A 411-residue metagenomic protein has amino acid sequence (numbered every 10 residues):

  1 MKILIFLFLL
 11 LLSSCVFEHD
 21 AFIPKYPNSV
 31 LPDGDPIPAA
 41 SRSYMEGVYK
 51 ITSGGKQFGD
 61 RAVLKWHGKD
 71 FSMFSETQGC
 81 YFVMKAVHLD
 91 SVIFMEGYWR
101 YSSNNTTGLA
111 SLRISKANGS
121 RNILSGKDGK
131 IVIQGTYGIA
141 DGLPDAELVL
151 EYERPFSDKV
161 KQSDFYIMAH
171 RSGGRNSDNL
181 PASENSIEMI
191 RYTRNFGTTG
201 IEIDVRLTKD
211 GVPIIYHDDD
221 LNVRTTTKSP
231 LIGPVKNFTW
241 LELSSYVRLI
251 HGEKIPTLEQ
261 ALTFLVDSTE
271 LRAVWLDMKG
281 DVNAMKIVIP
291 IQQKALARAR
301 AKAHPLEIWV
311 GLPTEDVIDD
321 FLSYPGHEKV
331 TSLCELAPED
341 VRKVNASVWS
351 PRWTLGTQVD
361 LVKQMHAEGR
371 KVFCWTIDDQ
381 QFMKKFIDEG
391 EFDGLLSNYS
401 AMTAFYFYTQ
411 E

Functional and structural regions predicted by a protein language model:
M1-L9: Sec-dependent signal peptide recognition, specifically the positively charged N-region followed immediately by
L11-S14: C-terminal motif of bacterial Sec signal peptides marking the signal peptidase cleavage site
V16-E411: Phosphate-group recognition and catalysis centered on beta-loop-alpha active-site segments
